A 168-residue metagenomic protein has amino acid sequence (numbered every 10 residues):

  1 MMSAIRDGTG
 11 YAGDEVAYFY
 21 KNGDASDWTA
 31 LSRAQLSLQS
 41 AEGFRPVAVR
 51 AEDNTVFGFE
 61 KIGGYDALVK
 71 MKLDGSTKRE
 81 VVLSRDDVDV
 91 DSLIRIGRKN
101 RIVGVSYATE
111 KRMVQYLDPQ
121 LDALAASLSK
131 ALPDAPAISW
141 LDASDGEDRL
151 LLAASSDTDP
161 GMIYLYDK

Functional and structural regions predicted by a protein language model:
M1-K168: Peripheral, non-catalytic segments that deliver or gate enzyme domains
